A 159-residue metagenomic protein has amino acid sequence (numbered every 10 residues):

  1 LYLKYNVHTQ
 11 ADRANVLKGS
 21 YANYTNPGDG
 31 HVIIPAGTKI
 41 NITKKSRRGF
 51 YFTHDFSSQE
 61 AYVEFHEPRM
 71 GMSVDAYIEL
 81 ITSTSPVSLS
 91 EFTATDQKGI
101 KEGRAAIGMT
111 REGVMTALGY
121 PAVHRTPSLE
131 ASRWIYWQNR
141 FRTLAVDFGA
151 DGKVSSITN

Functional and structural regions predicted by a protein language model:
L1-Y24, D75-S85: SH3-family beta-barrel domains
Y5, K44, Q138: Pocket-edge structural micro-motifs
T9-A11, S57-E64, F141-V146: Short, surface-exposed beta-strand/loop "edge" segments at domain boundaries and coil↔beta transitions
P27-P68: SH3/SH3-like beta-barrel superfamily modules
H31, L89, E102-R104: Short basic coil micro-motifs at the edges of alpha-helical modules that engage polyanionic partners
R47-Y51, D55-F56, A94-K101, A105-N159: A cross-family detector of function-defining hotspots
H54-F92: Boundary regions of SH3-family modules and the immediately adjacent low-complexity/disordered segments in eukaryotic
